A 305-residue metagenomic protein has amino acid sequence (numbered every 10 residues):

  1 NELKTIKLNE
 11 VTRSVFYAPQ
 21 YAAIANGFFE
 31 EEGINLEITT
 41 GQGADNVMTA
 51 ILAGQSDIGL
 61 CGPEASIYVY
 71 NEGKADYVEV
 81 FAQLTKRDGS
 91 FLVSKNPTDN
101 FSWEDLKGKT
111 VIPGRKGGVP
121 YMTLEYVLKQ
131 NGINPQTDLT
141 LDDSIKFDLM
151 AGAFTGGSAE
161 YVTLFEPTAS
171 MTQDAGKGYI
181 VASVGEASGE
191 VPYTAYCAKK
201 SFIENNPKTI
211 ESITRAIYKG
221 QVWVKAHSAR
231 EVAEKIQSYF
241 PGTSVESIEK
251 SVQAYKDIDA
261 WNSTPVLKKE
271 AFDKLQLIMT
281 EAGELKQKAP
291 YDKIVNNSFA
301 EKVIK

Functional and structural regions predicted by a protein language model:
N1-Q136, T140-K146, A153, E160-E166 (+3 more regions): Short, glycine-/small- and polar/acidic-enriched structural segments that line small-molecule recognition paths
S14, G41-D45, L60, G118-V119 (+5 more regions): Soluble non-cytosolic domains of exported or imported proteins
Y21, I67, E125, S170 (+2 more regions): Predominant activation on well-ordered alpha-helical scaffold segments within soluble catalytic domains
A23, P63-E64, M122, Y196-C197 (+2 more regions): A generic alpha-helix surface/boundary motif
A65, K74, K146-F240: Pocket-lining segment of extracytoplasmic ligand-binding domains
E204-K286: Secondary-structure end/capping motifs
D273-K305: Conserved C-terminal helix/tail region of periplasmic/extracytoplasmic solute-binding proteins
